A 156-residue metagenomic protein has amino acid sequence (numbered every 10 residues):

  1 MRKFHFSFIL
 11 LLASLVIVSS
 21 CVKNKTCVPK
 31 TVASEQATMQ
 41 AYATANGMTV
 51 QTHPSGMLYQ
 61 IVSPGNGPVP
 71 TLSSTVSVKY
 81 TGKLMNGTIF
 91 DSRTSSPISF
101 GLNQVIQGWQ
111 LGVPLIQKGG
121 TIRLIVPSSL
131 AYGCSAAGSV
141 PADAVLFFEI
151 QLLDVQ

Functional and structural regions predicted by a protein language model:
R2-F8, I17-Q156: Cross-family detector of peptidyl-prolyl cis-trans isomerase
